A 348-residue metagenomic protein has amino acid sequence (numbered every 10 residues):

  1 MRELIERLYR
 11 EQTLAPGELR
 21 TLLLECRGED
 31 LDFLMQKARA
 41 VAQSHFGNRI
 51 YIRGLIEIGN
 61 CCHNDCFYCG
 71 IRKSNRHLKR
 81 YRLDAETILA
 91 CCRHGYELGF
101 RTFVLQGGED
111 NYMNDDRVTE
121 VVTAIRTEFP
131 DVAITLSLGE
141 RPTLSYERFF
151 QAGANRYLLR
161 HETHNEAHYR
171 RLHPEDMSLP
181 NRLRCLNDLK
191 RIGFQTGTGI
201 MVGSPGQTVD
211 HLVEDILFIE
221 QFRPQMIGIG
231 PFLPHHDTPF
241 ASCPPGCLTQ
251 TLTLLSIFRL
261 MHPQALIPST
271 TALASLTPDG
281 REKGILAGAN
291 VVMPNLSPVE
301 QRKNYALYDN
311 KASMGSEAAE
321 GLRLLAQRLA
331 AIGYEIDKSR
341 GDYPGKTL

Functional and structural regions predicted by a protein language model:
M1-R27, Y96, E220-L348: Auxiliary Fe-S-binding modules of radical SAM enzymes
E11, A38, C66, L105 (+5 more regions): Conserved, mostly hydrophobic/aromatic
T13-I50: An N-cap/entry alpha-helix motif that binds or orients negatively charged groups
F46-T87: Canonical Radical SAM [4Fe-4S] cluster-binding loop centered on the CxxxCxxC motif and its immediate flanking residues
R53-I56, R76, V104-D115, A167 (+2 more regions): Glycine-rich, proline-tolerant flexible connector loops at the mouths of alpha/beta enzymes
I56-I58, E109-N111, L138-P142, T163-N165 (+5 more regions): Active-site-proximal loop/turn and secondary-structure-junction residues that shape catalytic pockets, frequently
K73-L89, G95-D116, V121-L186, Q195-V202 (+1 more regions): Core AdoMet radical
P142-F149, P205-F218, S275-L286: Catalytic cores of alpha/beta
